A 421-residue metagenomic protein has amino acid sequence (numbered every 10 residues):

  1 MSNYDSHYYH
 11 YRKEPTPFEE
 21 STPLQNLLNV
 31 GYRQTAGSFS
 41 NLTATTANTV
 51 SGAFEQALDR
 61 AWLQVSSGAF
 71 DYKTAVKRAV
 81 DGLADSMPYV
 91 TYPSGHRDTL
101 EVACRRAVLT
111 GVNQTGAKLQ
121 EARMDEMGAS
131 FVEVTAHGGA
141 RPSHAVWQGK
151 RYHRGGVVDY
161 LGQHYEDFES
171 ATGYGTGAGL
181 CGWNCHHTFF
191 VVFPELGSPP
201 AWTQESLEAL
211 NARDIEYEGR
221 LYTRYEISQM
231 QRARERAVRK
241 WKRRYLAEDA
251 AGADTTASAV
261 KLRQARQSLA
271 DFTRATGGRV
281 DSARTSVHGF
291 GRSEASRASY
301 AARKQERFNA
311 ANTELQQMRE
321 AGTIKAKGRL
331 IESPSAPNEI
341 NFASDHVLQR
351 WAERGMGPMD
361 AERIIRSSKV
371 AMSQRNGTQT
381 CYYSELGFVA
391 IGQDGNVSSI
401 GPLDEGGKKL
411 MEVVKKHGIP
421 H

Functional and structural regions predicted by a protein language model:
M1-L180, F193-S335, L348-Q349, R354: Domain-core detector
V108, W183-H187, F342-A343: Active-site nucleophilic cysteine motif
S130-V132, N184-H186, T380: Beta-sheet entry/capping signal
A140, H186, E195-P199, E362 (+1 more regions): A generic structural micro-environment signature that highlights single residues at secondary-structure boundaries
E169-V192, V389, N396-S399: C-terminal edge-of-domain segments
S299-H421: Ribonuclease/tRNase effector modules and their secretory precursors
